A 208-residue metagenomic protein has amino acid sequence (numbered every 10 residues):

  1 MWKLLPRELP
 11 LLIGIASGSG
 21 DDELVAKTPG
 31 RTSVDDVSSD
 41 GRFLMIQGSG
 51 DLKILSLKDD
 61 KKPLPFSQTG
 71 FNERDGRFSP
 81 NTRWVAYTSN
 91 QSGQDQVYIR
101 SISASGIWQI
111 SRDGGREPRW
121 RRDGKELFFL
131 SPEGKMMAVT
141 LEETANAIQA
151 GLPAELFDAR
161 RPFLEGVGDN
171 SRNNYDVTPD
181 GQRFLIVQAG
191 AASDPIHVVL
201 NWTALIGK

Functional and structural regions predicted by a protein language model:
L4-A26, S33, D40-S67, N81-W84 (+5 more regions): Beta-propeller blade-edge and WD-like acidic-aromatic loop motif
S33-V34, L141, V167, N174: A structural signal for short, hydrophobic beta-strand segments that form beta-sheets in beta-rich/all-beta domains
N72-R74, W108-R119, I148-D176: Conserved blade-ending motifs and adjacent loop-strand segments that build the rim/top face of beta-propeller domains
D176, F184-V187: Glycine-rich phosphate/pyrophosphate-binding loop and adjacent beta-alpha nucleotide/cofactor-binding cores
